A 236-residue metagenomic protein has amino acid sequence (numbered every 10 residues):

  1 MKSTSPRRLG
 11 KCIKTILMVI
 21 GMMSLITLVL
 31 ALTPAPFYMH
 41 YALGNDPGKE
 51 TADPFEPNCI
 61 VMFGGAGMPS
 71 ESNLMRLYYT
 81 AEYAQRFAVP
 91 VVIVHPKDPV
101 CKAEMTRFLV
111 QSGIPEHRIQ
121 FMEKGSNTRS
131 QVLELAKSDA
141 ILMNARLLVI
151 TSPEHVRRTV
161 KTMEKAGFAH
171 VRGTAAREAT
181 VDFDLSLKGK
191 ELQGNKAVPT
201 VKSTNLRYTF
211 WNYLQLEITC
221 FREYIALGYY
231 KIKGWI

Functional and structural regions predicted by a protein language model:
M1-P54: N-terminal membrane-anchoring alpha-helices
A35-L206: A structural signal for short, hydrophobic/glycine-enriched beta-strand patches
N205-Y213: Short glycine/proline- and acidic residue-enriched helix-loop micro-motifs that form flexible lids or anion-recognition
N212-I236: A transmembrane-helix-recognition feature enriched in membrane-embedded lipid enzymes and envelope glyco-/phospholipid
